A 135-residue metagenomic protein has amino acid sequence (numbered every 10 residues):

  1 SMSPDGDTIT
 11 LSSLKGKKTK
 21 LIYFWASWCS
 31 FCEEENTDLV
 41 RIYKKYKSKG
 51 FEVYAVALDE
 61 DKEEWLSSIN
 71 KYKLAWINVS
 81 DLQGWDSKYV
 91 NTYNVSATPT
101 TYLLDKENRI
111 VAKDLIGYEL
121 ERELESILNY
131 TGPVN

Functional and structural regions predicted by a protein language model:
S1-S13, E125, N129-Y130: N-terminal "domain-start" segment that seeds a small globular fold
M2, N78-D81: Short acidic-hydrophobic, aromatic-tinged amphipathic segments that line or gate anion-handling sites
T10-E33, L39: Short active-site neighborhood of thiol/selenol oxidoreductases, capturing the structured segment around
L21-I22, V53, T101: Hydrophobic beta-strand anchors of alpha/beta hydrolase catalytic cores
F24, Y54-L58, V79: The conserved SAM/SAH-binding core of class I Rossmann-like methyltransferase domains, concentrating on the hydrophobic
E33-Y72, G84-V90: Structural microenvironment flanking redox-active thiols in thiol-disulfide oxidoreductases
L74, D81-L128: Thiol/disulfide oxidoreductase modules built on the thioredoxin-like
V134-N135: Non-globular targeting/processing and membrane-anchoring segments
